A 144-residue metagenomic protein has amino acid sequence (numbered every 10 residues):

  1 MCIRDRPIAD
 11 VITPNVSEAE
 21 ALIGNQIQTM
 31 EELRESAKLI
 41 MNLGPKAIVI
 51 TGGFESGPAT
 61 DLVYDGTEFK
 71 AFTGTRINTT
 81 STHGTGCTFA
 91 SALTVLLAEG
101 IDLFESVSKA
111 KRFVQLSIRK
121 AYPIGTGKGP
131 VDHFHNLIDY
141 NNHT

Functional and structural regions predicted by a protein language model:
R4-E68: Conserved phosphate/ATP/ADP-binding segment of small-molecule kinases
A21, T80-L103: Short, small-residue alpha-helix embedded
I27, F72, V131: Short clusters of hydrophobic/aromatic residues that line enzyme substrate/ligand-binding pockets
G52-S56, R76-N78, K111-V114: Glycine-rich beta-alpha junction loops
F69-H83: Short pre-catalytic strand/loop immediately N-terminal to key active-site residues, enriched for Gly-Thr
F69-K70, L96-A110: Phosphate-handling active-site elements
F104-T144: Charged C-terminal helix
